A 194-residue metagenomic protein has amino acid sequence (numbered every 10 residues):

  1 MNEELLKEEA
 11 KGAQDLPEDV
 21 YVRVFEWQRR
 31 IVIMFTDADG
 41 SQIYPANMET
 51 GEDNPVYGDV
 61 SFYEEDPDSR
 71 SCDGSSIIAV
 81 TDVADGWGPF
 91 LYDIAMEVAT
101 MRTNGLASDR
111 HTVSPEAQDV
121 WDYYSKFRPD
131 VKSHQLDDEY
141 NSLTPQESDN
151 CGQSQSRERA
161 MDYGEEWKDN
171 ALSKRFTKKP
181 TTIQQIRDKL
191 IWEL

Functional and structural regions predicted by a protein language model:
M1-Q28, A38, V60-Y63, M101-L194: Terminal substrate-recognition subdomain of acyl/acetyltransferases
E4-P17, I43-P55, W87: Short, solvent-exposed secondary-structure boundary motifs
V24-R70: Acetyl-CoA-dependent GNAT
I31-I33, I43, I77-I78, I94 (+2 more regions): Weak global preference for isoleucine
P67-V83: Conserved acetyl-CoA binding element of GNAT-fold acetyltransferases
A79, V83, W87, D109-V113: Conserved aromatic-histidine-acidic binding/catalytic patches
D82-A99: Conserved acetyl-CoA-binding loop-helix of GNAT-fold acetyltransferases
